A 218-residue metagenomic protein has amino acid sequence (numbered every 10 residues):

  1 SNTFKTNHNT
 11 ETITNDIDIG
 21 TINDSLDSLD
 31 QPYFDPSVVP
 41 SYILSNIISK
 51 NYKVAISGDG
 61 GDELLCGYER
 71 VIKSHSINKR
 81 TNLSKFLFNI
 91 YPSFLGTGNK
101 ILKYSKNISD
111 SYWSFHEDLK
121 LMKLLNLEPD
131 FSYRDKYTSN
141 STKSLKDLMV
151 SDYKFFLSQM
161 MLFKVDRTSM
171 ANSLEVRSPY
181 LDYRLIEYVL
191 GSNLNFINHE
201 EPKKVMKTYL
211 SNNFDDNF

Functional and structural regions predicted by a protein language model:
S1-S132, R167-N213: ATP-dependent adenylate-handling active sites, centered on carboxylate activation for C-N bond formation
N15-D16, G20, S141-T142, L157-M161: Short, flexible segments with low predicted structural confidence
F34, S139-D152, E200: Structural motif
D59, S114, K143, L148-V150 (+2 more regions): Residue-level recognition of hydrophobic positions within alpha-helical transmembrane segments
G96, T142-S144, K154, N172: Residue-level detector of transmembrane insertion/anchoring sites
R134-K136: SAM-dependent nucleic-acid methyltransferase catalytic core
Y153-R167, V189: Short Ser/Thr-interspersed hydrophobic loop/turn segments at strand-loop and sheet-helix junctions that line or gate
F214-F218: PAPS-dependent sulfotransferase catalytic core
